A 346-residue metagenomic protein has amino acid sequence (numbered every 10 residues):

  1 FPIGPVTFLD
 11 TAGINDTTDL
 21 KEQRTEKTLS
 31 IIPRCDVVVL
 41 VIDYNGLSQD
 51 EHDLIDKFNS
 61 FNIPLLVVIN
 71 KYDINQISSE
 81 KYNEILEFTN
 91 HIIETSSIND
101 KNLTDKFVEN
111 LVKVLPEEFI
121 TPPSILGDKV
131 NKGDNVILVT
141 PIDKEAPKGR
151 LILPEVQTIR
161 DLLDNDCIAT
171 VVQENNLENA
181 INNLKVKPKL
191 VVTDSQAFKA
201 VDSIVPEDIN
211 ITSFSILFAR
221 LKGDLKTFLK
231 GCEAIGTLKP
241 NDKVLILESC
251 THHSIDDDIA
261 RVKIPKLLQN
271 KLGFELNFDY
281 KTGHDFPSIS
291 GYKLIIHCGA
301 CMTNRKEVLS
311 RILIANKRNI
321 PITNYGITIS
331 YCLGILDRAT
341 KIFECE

Functional and structural regions predicted by a protein language model:
F1-G4, L9, L20-E94, S124-D128 (+3 more regions): Conserved C-terminal guanine-recognition region of P-loop GTPase G domains, centered on the G4
P2, V130-K132, L238: Short flexible coil/turn linkers enriched for glycine and charged/polar residues that connect secondary-structure
V6, V136, D242-V244: Conserved hydrophobic helix-helix packing surfaces used for dimerization/oligomerization
T11, V41-N45, I63-E80, I93-L103 (+7 more regions): G-domain G4 guanine-recognition motif of GTPases
I14-L20, I42-G46, V114-E117, C167-V171 (+2 more regions): Short, flexible loop segments at the rims of nucleotide/cofactor-binding pockets, characterized by
I63-L66, K71-D128, N135-I137, D166-N175 (+5 more regions): Canonical P-loop GTPase G-domain recognition
K129-E155: Long, well-ordered amphipathic alpha-helical subdomains in the mid-to-C-terminal portions of large enzyme subunits
G149-E346: C-terminal effector/interaction modules appended to NTPase cores
